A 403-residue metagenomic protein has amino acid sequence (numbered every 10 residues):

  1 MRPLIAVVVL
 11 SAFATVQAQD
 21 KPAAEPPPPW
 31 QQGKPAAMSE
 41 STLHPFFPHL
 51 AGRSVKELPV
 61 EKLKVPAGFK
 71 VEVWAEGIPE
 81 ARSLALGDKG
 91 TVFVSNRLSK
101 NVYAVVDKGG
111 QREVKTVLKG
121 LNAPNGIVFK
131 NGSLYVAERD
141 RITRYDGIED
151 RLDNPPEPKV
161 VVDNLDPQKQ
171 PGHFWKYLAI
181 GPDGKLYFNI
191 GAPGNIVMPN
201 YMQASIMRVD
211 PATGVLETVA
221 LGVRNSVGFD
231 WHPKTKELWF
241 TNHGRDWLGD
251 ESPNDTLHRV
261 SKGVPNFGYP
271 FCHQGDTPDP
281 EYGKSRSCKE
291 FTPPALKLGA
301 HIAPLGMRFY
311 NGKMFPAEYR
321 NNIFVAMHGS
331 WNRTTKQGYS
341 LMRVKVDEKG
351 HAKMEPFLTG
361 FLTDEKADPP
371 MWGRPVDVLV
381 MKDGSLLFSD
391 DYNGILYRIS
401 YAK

Functional and structural regions predicted by a protein language model:
K21-P66, W175, A192-N195, Y201 (+5 more regions): Beta-propeller domain segments
V73-I78, K115-G120, V161-Q170, T218-G222 (+3 more regions): Surface loop/turn motifs at the tips and blade-to-blade linkers of beta-strand repeat domains
E80, L98, E113, G120-A123 (+9 more regions): Beta-rich catalytic cores
T91-V94, S133-V136, K185-N189, E237-T241 (+2 more regions): Conserved beta-propeller blade signature
N96-R97, R139-R141, G147, G191-P193 (+4 more regions): Short loop/turn segments immediately following the C-termini of beta-strands
N101-A104, R141-T143, S205-M207, T256 (+2 more regions): A short loop-to-beta-strand structural motif that recurs across blades of beta-propeller domains
V114, A123, V128, D140-G181 (+1 more regions): Asp-box/WD-like beta-propeller blade repeats and closely related beta-sheet repeat scaffolds
